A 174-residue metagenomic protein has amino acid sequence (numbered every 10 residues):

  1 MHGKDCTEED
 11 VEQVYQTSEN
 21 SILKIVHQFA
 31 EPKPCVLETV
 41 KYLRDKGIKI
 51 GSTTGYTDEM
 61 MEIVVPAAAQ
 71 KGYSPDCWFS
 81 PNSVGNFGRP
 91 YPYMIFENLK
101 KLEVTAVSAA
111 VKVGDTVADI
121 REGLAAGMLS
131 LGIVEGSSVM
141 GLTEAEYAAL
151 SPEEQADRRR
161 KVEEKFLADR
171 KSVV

Functional and structural regions predicted by a protein language model:
M1, Y15-S21, K49-D58, V117-E122 (+1 more regions): Short, mixed-charge, low-aromatic patches
M1-H27, P34: Alpha-helical substrate-recognition element adjacent to the catalytic core
H2-D5, H27-A30, S52, N86 (+3 more regions): Short N-terminal micro-motifs specific to bacterial/archaeal maturation and metal-cluster initiation sites
C6, Q28-E31, Q70, T105: Alpha-helical structural elements of signaling/regulatory helical domains
E9-T17, Y42-G51, A110-G114: Short charge-dense sequence patches
N20-S52, D58-E62: Short, acidic loop-to-helix structural element flanking the phosphoryl-transfer center in phosphate-processing enzymes
K41-Y42, T57-V174: Asp-based, Mg2+/Mn2+-dependent phosphohydrolase catalytic module
